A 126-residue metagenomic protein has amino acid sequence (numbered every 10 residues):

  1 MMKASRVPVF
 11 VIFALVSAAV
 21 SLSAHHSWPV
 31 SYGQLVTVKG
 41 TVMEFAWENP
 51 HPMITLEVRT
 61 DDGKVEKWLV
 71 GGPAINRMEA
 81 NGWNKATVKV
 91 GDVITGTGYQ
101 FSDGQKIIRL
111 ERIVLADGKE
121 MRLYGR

Functional and structural regions predicted by a protein language model:
V9-S21: Bacterial N-terminal signal peptides
S23-V36: Short boundary/loop segments of OB/S1/cold-shock single-stranded nucleic-acid-binding domains
G40-V42: Conserved hydrophobic positions within beta-strands
E48-V58: Short aromatic-glycine-enriched beta-strand elements
D61-P73: A short macromolecule-binding patch
G72-A80: Short, structured beta-strand/loop micro-motifs enriched in basic residues and often containing a Trp
E79-G96: Short nucleic-acid-contacting surface segments enriched for D/E, G, S/T with interspersed K/R
F101-Y124: OB-fold/S1-family single-stranded nucleic acid-binding modules
